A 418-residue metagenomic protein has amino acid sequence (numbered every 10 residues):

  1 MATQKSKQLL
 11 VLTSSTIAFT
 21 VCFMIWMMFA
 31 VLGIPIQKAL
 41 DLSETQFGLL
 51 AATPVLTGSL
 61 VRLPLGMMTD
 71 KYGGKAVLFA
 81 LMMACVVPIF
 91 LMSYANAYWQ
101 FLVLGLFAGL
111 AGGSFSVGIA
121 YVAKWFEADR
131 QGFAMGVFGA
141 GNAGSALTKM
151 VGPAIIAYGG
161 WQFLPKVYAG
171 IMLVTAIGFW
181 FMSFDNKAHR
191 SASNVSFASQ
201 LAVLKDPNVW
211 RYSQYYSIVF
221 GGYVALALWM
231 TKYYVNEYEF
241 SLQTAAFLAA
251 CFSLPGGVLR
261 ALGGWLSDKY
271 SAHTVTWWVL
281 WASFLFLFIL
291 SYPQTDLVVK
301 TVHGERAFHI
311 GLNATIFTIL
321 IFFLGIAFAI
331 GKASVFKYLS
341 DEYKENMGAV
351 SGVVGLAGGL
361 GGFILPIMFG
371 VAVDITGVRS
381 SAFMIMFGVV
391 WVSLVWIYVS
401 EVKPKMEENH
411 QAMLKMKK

Functional and structural regions predicted by a protein language model:
M1-K5, F184-S213, K417: Juxtamembrane intracellular "pre-TM" segments in multi-pass secondary transporters
L10-E44, L65, L226-T231, L365: Extracytoplasmic
F29-A30, P207-G257, K332: Extracytoplasmic gate region of multi-pass secondary transporters
D41, G73, Y94-W99, E127 (+3 more regions): Helix-breaking motifs and short loop linkers at transmembrane-helix boundaries and internal kinks in secondary membrane
L60-W99: Conserved MFS/SLC helix-loop-helix module at the cytosolic interface between two early adjacent transmembrane helices
L104-G141: Cytoplasmic helix-loop-helix junction between adjacent transmembrane helices in 12-TM secondary transporters
V137-F184: Helix-loop-helix hairpin linking two adjacent transmembrane segments in secondary transporters
H273-V335: C-terminal transmembrane helical hairpin of 12-TM major facilitator-type secondary transporters
